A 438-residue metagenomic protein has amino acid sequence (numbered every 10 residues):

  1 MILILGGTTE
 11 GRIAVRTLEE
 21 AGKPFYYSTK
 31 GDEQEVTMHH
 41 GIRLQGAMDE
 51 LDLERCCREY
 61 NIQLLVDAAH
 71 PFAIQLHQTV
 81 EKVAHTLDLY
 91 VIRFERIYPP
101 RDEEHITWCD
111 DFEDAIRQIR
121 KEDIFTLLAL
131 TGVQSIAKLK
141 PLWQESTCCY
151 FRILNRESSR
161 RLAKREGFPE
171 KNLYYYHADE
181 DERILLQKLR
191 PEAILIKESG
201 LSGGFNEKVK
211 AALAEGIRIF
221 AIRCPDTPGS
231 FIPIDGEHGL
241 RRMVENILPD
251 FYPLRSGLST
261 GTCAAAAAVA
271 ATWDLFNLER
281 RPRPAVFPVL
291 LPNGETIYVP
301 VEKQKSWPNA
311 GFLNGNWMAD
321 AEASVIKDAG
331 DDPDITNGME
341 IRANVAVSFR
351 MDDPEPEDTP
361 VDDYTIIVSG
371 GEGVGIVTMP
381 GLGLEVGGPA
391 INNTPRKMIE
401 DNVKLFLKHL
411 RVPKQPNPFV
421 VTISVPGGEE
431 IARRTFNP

Functional and structural regions predicted by a protein language model:
G6-H39: N-terminal glycine-rich anion-binding loop in soluble enzyme alpha/beta folds
Y26-M48, E103-I106, R160-E166, T296-P300: N-terminal beta-loop-helix "entrance" segment that forms/cooperates in small-molecule cofactor or anionic ligand
Y27-E35, F94-P99, V133-S135, L154-S158 (+1 more regions): Short, polar loop motifs at secondary-structure junctions
G41-C57, L173-I184: Glycine-rich, highly charged phosphate/nucleotide-binding loops
E54, Y60-A115: Glycine/small-residue-rich loop that forms an oxyanion/phosphate-binding "nest" at active or ligand-binding sites
A129-Y174: Anionic-ligand binding region
L162-E215, F220-C224: A C-terminal functional module that forms or caps the active site or interfaces directly with catalytic machinery
F251-N437: Generic N-terminal targeting/processing segments that precede catalytic cores or assembly contacts
